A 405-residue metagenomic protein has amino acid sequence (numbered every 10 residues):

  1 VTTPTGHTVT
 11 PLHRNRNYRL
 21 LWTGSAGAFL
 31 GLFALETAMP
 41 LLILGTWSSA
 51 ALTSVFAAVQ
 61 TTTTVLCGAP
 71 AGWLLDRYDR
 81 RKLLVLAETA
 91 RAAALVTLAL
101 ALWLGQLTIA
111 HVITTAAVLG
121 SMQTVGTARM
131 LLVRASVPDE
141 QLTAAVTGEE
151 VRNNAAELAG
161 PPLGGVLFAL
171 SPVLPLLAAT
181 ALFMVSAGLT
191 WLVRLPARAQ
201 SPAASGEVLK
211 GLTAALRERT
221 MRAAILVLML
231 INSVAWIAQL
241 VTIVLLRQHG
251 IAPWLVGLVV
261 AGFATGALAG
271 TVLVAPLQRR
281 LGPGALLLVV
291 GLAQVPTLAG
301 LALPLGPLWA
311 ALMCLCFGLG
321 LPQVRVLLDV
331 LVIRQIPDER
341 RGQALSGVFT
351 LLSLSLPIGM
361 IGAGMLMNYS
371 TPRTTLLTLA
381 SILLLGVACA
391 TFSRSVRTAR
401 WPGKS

Functional and structural regions predicted by a protein language model:
V1-S405: Alpha-helical transmembrane-bundle signature of multi-pass membrane transport and export proteins
